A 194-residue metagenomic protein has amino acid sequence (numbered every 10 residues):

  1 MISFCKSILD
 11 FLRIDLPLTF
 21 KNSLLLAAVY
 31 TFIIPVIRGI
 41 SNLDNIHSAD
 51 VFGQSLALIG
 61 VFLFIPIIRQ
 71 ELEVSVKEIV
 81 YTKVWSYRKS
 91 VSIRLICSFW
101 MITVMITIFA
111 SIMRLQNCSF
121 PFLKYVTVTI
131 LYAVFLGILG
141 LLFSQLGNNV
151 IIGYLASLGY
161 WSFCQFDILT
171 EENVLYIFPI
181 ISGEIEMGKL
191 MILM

Functional and structural regions predicted by a protein language model:
M1-Q54, I59-Q70, L142-Q145, I168-L169 (+1 more regions): Hydrophobic alpha-helical transmembrane segments
C5, G147, I151-M194: Terminal transmembrane helical anchor/hairpin motif
T31-G39, I102-I108, L158-L169: Aromatic-anchored segments of alpha-helical transmembrane domains
A57-F62, I93, F120-Y125: Short alpha-helical transmembrane interface motifs in multi-pass membrane proteins
I65-S98: Helix-loop-helix units of permease transmembrane domains in multi-pass membrane transporters, especially ABC
S92-C118: Hydrophobic alpha-helical transmembrane segments that constitute the membrane-spanning cores of multi-pass membrane
K124-N149: Hydrophobic alpha-helical transmembrane segments of polytopic membrane proteins
